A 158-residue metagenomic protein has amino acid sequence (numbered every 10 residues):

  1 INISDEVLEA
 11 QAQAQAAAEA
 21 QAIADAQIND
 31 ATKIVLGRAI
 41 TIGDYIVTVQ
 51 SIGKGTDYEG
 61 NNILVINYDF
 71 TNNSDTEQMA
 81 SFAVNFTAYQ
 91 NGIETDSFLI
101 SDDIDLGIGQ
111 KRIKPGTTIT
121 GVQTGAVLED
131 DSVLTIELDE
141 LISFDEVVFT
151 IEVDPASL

Functional and structural regions predicted by a protein language model:
I1-D44: N-terminal, intrinsically disordered, polar/charged segments of Gram-positive cell-envelope systems that serve as
I3-V7, G37-A39, A83-T87, E94 (+1 more regions): Surface-exposed edge beta-strand/loop patches
K33-L36, T48-G55, I104-G109, T120-V122: Short structured motifs
G43-Y45, T76, D145: Short acidic/polar mixed-charge low-complexity motifs
T56-G60, E77-Q78, L128-D130, S143: Short glycine/serine/proline-enriched coil/turn segments at secondary-structure junctions
G60, T71-I119: The feature marks short-to-medium sequence segments in extracytoplasmic or secretory-pathway proteins
N62-I66: Structural beta-strand segments of beta-rich domains
N67-T71, T124: Short edge beta-strand/loop segments characteristic of extracellular beta-sandwich folds
